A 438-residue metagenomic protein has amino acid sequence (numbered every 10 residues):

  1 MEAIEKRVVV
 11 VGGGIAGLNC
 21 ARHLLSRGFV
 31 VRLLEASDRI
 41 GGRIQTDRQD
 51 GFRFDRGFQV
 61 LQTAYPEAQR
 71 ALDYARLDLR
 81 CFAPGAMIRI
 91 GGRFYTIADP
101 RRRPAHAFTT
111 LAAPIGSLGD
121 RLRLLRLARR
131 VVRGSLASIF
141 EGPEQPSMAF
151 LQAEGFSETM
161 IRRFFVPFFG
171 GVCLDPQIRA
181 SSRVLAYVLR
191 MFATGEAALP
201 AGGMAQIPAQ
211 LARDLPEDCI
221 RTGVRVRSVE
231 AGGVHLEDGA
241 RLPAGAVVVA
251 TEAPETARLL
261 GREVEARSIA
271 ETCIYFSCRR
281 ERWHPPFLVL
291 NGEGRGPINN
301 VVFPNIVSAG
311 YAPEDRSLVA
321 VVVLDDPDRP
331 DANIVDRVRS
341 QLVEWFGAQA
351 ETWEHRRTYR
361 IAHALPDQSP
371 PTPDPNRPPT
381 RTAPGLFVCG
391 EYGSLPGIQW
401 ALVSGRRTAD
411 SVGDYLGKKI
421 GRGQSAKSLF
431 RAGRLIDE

Functional and structural regions predicted by a protein language model:
K6-L33: N-terminal Rossmann-like FAD-binding beta1-loop-alpha1 element of flavoenzymes
L25-Q49: Glycine-rich FAD pyrophosphate-binding loop
Q45-T63, R126-S138: Glycine-rich active-site loop/strand segments that organize a redox cofactor
Q59-P66, F140-P143, E154, R190-A212 (+1 more regions): Short beta-strand to alpha-helix junction loop
Q69, D73, D78-I178, F192-A193: Mobile amphipathic helical/loop "lid" adjacent to a hydrophobic cofactor/ligand pocket
A186-G233, L242: Helical element adjacent to the flavin cofactor pocket in flavoenzyme catalytic cores
R227-D336, E344-W345, P378, L429-L435: Mid-domain catalytic core of redox enzymes that form a hydrophobic substrate pocket/lid adjacent to a catalytic redox
P304, A309-E438: Conserved flavin/dinucleotide-binding core of flavoenzymes
